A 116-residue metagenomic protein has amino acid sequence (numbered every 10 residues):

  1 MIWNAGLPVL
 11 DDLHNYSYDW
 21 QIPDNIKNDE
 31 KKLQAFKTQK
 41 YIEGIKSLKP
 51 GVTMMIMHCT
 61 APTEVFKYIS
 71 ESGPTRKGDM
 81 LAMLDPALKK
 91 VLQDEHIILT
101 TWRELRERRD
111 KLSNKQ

Functional and structural regions predicted by a protein language model:
M1-V52, C59, T63-K67, T101-E104 (+1 more regions): Glycine-rich, Lys/Arg-enriched anion-binding loops that position phosphate/diphosphate groups for phosphoryl
S70-Q116: C-terminal domain-boundary segment and adjacent tail
